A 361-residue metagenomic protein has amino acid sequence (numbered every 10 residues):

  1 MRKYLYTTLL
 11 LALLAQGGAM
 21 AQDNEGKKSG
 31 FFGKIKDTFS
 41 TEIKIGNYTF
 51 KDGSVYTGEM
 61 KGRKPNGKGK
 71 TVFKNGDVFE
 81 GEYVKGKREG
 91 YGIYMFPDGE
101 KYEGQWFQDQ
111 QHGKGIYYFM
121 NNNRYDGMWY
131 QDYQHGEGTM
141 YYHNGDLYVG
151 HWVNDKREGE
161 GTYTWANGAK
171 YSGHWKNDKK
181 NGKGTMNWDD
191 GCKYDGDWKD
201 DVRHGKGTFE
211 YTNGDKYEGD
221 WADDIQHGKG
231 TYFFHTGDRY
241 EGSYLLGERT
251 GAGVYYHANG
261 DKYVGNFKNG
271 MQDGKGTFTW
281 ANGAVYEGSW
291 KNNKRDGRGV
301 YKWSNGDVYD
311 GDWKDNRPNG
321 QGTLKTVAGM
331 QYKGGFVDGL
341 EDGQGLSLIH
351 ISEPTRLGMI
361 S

Functional and structural regions predicted by a protein language model:
R2-T8: Sec-dependent signal peptide recognition, specifically the positively charged N-region followed immediately by
T8-Q16: Bacterial N-terminal signal peptides
G17-A21: Boundary at the C-terminal end of the N-terminal hydrophobic targeting segment
G26-K61, P65, Q134: Extended, small-residue-rich solenoid/repeat segments and analogous flexible loops that form exposed scaffolds
K51-L348, S352: Tandem repeat domain/solenoid detector
I349-S361: Single conserved hydrophobic/aromatic residue that forms the stacking wall/gate of nucleotide- or nucleobase-binding
